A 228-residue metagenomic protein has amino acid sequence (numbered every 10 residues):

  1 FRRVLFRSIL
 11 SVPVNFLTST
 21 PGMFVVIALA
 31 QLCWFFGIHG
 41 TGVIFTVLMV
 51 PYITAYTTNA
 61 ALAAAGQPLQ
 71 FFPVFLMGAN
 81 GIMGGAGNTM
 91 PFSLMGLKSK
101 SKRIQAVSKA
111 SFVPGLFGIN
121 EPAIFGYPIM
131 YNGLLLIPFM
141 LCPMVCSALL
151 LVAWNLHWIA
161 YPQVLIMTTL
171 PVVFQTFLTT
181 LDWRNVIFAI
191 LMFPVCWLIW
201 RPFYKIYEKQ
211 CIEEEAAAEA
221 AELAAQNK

Functional and structural regions predicted by a protein language model:
V4-L5: Short, small-residue-biased leader/transition segments that mark boundaries at the very start of proteins
S8-N15, A30: Short amphipathic alpha-helical coupling elements at transmembrane boundaries
V12-L17, Q105-F112, Y161-V164: Short, amphipathic, aromatic/basic-enriched membrane-interface segments that mark the entry/exit of transmembrane
L17-H39, L69-G87, Q175-L198: Hydrophobic alpha-helical transmembrane segments
L17-T18, W34-F45, F203-A216: Flexible hinge motifs at transmembrane-helix junctions and intramembrane kinks/re-entrant loops in multi-pass membrane
F24, A28, F36, G40-V47 (+5 more regions): Hydrophobic alpha-helical segments of membrane proteins
Y52-F139, P143: Helix-loop-helix junctions within the multi-pass membrane cores of secondary transporters/permeases
N59-L69, S93, I124-K228: Transmembrane alpha-helical segments and their short flanking loops that form helix-hairpins/helix-helix interfaces
